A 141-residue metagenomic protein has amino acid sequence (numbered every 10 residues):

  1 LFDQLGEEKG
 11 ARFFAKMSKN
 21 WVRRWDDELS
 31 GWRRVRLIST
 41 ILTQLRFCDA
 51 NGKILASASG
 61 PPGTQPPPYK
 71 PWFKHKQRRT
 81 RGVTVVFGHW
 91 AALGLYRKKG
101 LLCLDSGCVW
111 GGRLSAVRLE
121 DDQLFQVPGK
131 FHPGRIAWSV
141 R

Functional and structural regions predicted by a protein language model:
L1, P67-K130: Conserved beta-sheet core of the metallophosphoesterase superfamily
L1-K76: Active-site-proximal loop/helix segment associated with metal-binding centers of metalloenzymes
K9, D27-R34, C108, F125-F131 (+1 more regions): Alpha-helix capping and helix-coil boundary motifs
V22, V35, I41, C48 (+6 more regions): Extended aliphatic helical segments
F47-A50, D122, H132: Generic structural motif
R135-R141: Acidic, low-complexity intrinsically disordered tails
